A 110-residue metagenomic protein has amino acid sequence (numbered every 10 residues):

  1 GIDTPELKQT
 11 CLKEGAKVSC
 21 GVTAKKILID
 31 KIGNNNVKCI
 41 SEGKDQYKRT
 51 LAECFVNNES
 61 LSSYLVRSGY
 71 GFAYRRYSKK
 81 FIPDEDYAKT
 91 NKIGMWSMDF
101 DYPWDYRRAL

Functional and structural regions predicted by a protein language model:
G1-Y70: Electropositive
F72-R76: Short, polar/flexible loop-turn hinges at active-site or ligand-entry regions and domain interfaces
Y77-L110: N-terminal targeting pre-sequences for secretion and organelle import
